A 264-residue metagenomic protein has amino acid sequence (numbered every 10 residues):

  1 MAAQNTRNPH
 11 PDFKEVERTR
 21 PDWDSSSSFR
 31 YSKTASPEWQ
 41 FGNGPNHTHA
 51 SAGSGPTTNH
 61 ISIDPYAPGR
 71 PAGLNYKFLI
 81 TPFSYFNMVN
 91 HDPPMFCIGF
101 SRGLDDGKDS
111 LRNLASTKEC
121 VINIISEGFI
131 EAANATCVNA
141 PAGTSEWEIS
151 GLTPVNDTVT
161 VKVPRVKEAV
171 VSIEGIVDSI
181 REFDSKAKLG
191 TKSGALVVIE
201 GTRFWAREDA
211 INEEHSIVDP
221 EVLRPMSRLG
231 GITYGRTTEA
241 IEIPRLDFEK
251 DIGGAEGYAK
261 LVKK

Functional and structural regions predicted by a protein language model:
A2-K264: Basic, polyanion-binding surface patches
